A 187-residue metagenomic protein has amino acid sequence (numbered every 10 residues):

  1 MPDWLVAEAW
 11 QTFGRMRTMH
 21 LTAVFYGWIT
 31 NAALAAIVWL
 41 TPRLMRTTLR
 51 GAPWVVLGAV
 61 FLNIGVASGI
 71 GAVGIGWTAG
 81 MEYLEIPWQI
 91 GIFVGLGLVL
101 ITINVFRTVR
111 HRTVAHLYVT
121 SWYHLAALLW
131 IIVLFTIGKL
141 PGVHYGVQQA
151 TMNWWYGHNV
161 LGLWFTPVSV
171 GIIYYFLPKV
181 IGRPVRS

Functional and structural regions predicted by a protein language model:
M1-W4, F13-G76, Q89-V109, S121-V143 (+1 more regions): Hydrophobic cores of alpha-helical transmembrane segments in multi-pass integral membrane proteins
T12, A150-T151, R183: Generic recognition of flexible, low-complexity loop/linker segments
G80-I92, H116-T120, Q148-H158: Non-cytosolic membrane-interface motifs at loop->transmembrane helix junctions
R110-H116: Juxtamembrane/interface segments at transmembrane-helix termini
V185-S187: Membrane-embedded translocation segments of transport machinery
